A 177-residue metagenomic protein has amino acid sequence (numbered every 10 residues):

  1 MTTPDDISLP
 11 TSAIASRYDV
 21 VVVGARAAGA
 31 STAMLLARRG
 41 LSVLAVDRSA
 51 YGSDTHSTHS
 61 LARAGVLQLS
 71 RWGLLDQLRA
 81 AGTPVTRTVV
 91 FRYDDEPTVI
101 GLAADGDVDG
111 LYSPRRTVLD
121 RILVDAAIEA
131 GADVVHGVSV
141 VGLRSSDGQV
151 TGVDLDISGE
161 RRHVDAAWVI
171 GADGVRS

Functional and structural regions predicted by a protein language model:
T2-I14, Q77: Domain-scale detector for complete catalytic domains at protein termini or as standalone homologs
T11-A28: Beta1/beta-strand and adjacent pyrophosphate-binding region of the FAD-binding site in flavoprotein oxidoreductases
S16-R17, V85, V90-S177: Conserved N-terminal helical subregion
V21-V23, M34-S57: Glycine-rich FAD pyrophosphate-binding loop
A25-A28, T32-A33, A37, A127 (+2 more regions): Small-residue (primarily alanine) positions within well-ordered alpha-helices, especially packing/interaction faces
A28, Y51, R176: Conserved Rossmann-like nucleotide-cofactor binding loop
L41, L74, A132: Short phosphate-binding/catalytic loops that engage adenosine nucleotides
H56-D94: N-terminal FAD cofactor-binding segment of flavoenzymes
